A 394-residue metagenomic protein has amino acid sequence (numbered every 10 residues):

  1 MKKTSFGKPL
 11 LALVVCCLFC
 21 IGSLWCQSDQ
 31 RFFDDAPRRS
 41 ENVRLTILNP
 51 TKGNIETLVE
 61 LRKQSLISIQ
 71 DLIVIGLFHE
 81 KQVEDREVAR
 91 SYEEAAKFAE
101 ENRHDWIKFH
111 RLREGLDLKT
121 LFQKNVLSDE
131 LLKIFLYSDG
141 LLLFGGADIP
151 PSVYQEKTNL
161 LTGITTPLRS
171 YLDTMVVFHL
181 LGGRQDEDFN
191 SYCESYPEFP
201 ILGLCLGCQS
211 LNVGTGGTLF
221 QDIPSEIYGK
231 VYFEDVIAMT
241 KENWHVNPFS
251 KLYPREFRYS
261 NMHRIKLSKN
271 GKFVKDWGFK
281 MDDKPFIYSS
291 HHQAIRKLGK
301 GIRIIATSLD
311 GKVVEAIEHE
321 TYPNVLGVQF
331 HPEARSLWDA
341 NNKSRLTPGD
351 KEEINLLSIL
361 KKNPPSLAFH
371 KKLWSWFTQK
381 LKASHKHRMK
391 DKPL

Functional and structural regions predicted by a protein language model:
K2-V14, S23-L202, V213-F220, P224-F279 (+5 more regions): N-terminal beta1-alpha1 cap of cysteine-dependent amidohydrolase-like domains
C205: Catalytic nucleophile serine of serine hydrolases, specifically the conserved "nucleophile elbow" pentapeptide
C208: Catalytic nucleophile loop
